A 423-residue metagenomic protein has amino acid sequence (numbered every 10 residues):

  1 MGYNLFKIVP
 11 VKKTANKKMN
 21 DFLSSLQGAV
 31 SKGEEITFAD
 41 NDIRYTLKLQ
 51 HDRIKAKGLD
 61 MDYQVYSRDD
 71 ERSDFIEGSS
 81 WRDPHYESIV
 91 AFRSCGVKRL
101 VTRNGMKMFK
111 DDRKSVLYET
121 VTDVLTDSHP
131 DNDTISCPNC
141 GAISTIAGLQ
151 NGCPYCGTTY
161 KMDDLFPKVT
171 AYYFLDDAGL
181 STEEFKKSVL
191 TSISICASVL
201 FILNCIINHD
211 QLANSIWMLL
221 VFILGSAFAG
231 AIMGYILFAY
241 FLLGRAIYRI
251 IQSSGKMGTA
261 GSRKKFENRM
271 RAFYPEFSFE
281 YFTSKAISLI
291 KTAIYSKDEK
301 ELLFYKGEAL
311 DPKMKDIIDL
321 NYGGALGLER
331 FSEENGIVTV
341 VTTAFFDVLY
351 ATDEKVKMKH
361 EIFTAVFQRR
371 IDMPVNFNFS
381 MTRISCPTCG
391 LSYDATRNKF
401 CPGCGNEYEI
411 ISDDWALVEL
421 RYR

Functional and structural regions predicted by a protein language model:
M1-Q64, Y155, I251-Y322, P387-T388 (+4 more regions): Core segments of small alpha/beta cavity-forming domains
G2-Y3, K7, I195-C196, F241: Peripheral membrane interaction modules
Y3-N4, L100-T191, A246, I250 (+1 more regions): Short beta-strand edge/turn micro-motifs at domain boundaries
K55-M106, Y248-I251, D316-H360: Surface-exposed, charged secondary-structure patches
L180-I195, V199, G244-G261, K265 (+1 more regions): Charged, low-complexity interaction segments
K187-Q211, F228-A229: Canonical alpha-helical transmembrane segments of integral membrane proteins
N214-F228: Membrane-interface segments at the starts/ends of alpha-helical transmembrane spans
S226-S253: Transmembrane alpha-helices and immediately adjacent membrane-cytoplasm interface residues in multi-pass integral
